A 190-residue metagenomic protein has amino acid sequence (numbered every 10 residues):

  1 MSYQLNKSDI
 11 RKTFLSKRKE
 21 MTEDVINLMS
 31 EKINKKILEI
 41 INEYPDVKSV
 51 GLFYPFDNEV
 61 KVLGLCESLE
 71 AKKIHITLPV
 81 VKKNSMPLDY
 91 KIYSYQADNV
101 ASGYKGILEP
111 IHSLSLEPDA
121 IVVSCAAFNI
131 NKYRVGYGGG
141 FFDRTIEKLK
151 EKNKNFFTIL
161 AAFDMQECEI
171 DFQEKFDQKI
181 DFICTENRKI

Functional and structural regions predicted by a protein language model:
S2-A101, K105-E117: N-terminal active-site beta-alpha-beta segment that forms phosphate/nucleotide-binding and substrate-recognition loops
S2-L5, D9, S16-E23, H112 (+3 more regions): Surface-exposed, charge/polar-rich loops and edge strands
Y54, C125, N187: Glycine-rich, N-terminal phosphate-binding loop of Rossmann-like dinucleotide-binding domains
F56-N58, A126-I130: Short glycine-rich anion-binding loops that position phosphate/pyrophosphate groups of nucleotides and phosphorylated
